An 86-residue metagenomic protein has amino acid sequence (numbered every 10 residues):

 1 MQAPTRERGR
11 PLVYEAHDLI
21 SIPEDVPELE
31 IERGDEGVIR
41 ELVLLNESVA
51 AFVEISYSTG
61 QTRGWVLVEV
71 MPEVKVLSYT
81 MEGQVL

Functional and structural regions predicted by a protein language model:
M1-L86: Basic/aromatic-rich interaction segments and small domains that mediate binding to polyanionic partners
